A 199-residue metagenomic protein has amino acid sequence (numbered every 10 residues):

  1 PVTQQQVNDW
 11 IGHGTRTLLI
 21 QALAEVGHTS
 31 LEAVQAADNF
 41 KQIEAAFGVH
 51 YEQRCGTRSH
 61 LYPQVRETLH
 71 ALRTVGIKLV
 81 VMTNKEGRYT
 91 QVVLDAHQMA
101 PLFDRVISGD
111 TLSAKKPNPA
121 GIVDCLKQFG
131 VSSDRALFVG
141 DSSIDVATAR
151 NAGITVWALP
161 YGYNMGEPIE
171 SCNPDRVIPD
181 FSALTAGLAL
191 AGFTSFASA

Functional and structural regions predicted by a protein language model:
P1-D9: Active-site neighborhood of HAD-like aspartate-dependent phosphohydrolases
V2, V34-I43, H60-Q64, V81 (+1 more regions): Alpha-helix N-cap and coil->helix boundary residues
Q5, V49, R73, E86-G87 (+1 more regions): Asp-based, Mg2+/Mn2+-dependent phosphohydrolase catalytic module
W10-I11, N39, P117, Y161: Short acidic-hydrophobic sequence patches enriched in Asp/Glu that either
I11-Q53, A71: A metal-dependent, Asp-based hydrolase signature
H13, V49-V81, G87-Q91, P119: Short, acidic loop-to-helix structural element flanking the phosphoryl-transfer center in phosphate-processing enzymes
T15-L19, F40, E44, Y62-V65 (+3 more regions): A general structural signal for well-ordered alpha-helical segments in protein cores
